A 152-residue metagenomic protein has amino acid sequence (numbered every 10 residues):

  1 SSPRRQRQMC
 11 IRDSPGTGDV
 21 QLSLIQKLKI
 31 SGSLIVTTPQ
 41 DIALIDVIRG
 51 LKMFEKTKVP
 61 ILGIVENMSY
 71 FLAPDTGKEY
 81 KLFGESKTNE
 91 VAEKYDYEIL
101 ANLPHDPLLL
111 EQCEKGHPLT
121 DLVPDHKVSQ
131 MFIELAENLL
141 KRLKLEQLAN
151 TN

Functional and structural regions predicted by a protein language model:
S1-I11: Single conserved hydrophobic/aromatic residue that forms the stacking wall/gate of nucleotide- or nucleobase-binding
C10, T76, L140: Short, thiol/selenol-centered motifs that function as redox-active sites or metal-ligating centers
S14-Q112: Conserved catalytic-core segment of NTP-binding enzymes
G77, A149-N152: Short, charged juxtamembrane terminal tails flanking transmembrane helices
I99-L100, D121, Q130: Short boundary/hinge segments that flank catalytic cores
K115-H126: C-terminal boundary of histidine-terminating zinc-finger modules
D125-E137: Short, amphipathic alpha-helical "lid/cap" segments that border enzyme active or binding sites
A136-N150: Short, hydrophobic alpha-helical segments
